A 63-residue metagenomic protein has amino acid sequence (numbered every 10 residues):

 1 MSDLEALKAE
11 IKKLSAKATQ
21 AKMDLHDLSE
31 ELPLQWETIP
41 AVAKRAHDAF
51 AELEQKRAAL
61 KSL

Functional and structural regions predicted by a protein language model:
M1-L28: N-terminal acidic leader/helix
D27-L63: Short, charge-rich amphipathic interface segments used for partner binding and complex assembly
